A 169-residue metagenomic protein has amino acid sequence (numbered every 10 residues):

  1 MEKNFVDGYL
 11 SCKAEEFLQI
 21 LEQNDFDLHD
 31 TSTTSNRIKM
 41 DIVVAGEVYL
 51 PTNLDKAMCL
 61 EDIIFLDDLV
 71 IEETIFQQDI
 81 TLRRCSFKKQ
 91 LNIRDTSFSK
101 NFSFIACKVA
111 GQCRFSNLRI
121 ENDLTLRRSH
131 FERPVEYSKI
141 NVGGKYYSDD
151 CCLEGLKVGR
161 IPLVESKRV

Functional and structural regions predicted by a protein language model:
M1-V169: N-terminal leader/targeting and pre-domain segments
